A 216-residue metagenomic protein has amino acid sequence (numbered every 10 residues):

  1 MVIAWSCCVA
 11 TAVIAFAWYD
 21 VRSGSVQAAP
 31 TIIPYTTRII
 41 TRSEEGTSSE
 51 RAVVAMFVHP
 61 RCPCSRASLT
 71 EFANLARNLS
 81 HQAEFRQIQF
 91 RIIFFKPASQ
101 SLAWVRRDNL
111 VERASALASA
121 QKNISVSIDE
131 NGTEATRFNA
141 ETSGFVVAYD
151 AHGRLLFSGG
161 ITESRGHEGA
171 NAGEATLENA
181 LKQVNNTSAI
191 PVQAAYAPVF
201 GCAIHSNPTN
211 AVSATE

Functional and structural regions predicted by a protein language model:
M1-R38: N-terminal targeting signals for export/organelle localization
E45-F72, N78, Q89-R91, L181: Short active-site neighborhood of thiol/selenol oxidoreductases, capturing the structured segment around
H59, I93-P97, A151: Cofactor-binding loop segments of dinucleotide-utilizing enzymes, especially the Rossmann-like FAD- and NAD(P)+-binding
H59-L69, A98-W104, F200-E216: Short, thiol/selenol-centered motifs that function as redox-active sites or metal-ligating centers
A67, T133, T176-A180: Extracytoplasmic/secreted proteins, especially bacterial periplasmic and envelope-associated proteins
S68-L117, S127-A135: Structural microenvironment flanking redox-active thiols in thiol-disulfide oxidoreductases
E112-D150, L155-L156: Short, internal strand/loop/helix patches that form the active-site neighborhood or redox-interaction surface
A148, L156, G160-E216: Thiol-/selenol-based redox modules, centered on thioredoxin-like and closely related oxidoreductase domains
